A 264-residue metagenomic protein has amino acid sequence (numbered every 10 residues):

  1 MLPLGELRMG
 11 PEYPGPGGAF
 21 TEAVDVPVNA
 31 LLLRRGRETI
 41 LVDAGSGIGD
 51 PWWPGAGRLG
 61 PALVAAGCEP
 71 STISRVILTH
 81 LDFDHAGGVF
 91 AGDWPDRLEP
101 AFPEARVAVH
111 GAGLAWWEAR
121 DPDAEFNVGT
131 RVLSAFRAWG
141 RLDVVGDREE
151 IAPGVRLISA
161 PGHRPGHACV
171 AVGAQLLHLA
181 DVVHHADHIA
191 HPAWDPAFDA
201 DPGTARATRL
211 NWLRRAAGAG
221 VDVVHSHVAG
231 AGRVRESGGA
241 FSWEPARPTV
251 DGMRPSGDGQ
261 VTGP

Functional and structural regions predicted by a protein language model:
M1-E38, S46, S237, T249-G259 (+1 more regions): Zn-dependent metallo-beta-lactamase
L7-G15, V183-D199, G239-R247: Active-site gating loops and adjacent loop-to-helix segments of metal-dependent hydrolytic enzymes
I40-V42, I77, V107, L176-H178 (+1 more regions): Residue-level marker for buried hydrophobic side chains located in beta-strands that build the well-ordered beta-sheet
G47-I48, R120-A124, V132-A135, R148-E150 (+2 more regions): Metallo-beta-lactamase
W52-W53, G87-R97: Metal-dependent catalytic neighborhoods of phosphoester/phosphodiester hydrolases
G57-C68, T72, W94, E99-S159 (+1 more regions): Metallo-beta-lactamase
I73-D84: Metallo-beta-lactamase
R209-P264: Binuclear metal-ion centers of metallo-dependent hydrolases, dominated by the metallo-beta-lactamase
